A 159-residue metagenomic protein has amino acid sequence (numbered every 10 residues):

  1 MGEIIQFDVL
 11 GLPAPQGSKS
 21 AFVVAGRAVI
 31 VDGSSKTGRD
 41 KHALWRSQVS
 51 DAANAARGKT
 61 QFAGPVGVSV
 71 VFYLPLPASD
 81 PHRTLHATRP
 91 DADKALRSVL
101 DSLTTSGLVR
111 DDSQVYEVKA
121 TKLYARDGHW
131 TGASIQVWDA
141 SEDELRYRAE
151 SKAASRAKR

Functional and structural regions predicted by a protein language model:
M1-R159: Acidic, proline/glycine-enriched N-terminal capping motif
